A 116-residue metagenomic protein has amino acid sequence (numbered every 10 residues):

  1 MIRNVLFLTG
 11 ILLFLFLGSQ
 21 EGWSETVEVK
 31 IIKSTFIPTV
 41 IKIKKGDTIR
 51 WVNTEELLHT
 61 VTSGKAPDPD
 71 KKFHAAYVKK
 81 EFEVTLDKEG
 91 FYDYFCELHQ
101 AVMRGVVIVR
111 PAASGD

Functional and structural regions predicted by a protein language model:
M1-L8: Positively charged n-region of N-terminal signal peptides that target proteins for export
I2, Q20-D116: Extracytoplasmic copper-binding redox domains, predominantly the cupredoxin/blue-copper superfamily
L8-L17: Bacterial N-terminal signal peptides
